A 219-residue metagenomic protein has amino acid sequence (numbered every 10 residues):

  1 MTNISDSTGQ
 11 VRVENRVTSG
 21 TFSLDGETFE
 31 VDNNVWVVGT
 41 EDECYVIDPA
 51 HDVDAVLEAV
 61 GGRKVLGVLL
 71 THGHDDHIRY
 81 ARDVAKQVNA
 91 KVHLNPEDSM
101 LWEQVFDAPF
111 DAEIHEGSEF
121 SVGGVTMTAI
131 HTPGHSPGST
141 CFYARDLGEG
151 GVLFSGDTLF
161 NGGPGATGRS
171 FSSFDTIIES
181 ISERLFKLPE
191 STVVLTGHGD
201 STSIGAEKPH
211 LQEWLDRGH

Functional and structural regions predicted by a protein language model:
M1-Q10: Basic/polar N-terminal segments that are highly enriched at the extreme N-terminus, encompassing both cleavable
N3, N33-V35, E116-E119, S139: Short, acidic/polar N-cap/turn motifs at the starts of alpha helices
G9-R63, C141-S155: Conserved beta-strand hairpin/beta-sheet module of binuclear metal-dependent hydrolase folds, prominently
T21, T128-H131: Short beta-strand segments that buttress and anchor functional surface loops
G26-T28, D111, H131-H135: Short Gly/Pro-enriched turn/cap motifs at secondary-structure boundaries
E30-V31, C44, H51-T126, G150 (+1 more regions): Active-site HxH/HxHxD metal-binding segment of metal-dependent hydrolases
C44, P137-H219: Metallo-beta-lactamase
V68-I78, I130-S139, V194-T202: Histidine-centered catalytic micro-motifs
